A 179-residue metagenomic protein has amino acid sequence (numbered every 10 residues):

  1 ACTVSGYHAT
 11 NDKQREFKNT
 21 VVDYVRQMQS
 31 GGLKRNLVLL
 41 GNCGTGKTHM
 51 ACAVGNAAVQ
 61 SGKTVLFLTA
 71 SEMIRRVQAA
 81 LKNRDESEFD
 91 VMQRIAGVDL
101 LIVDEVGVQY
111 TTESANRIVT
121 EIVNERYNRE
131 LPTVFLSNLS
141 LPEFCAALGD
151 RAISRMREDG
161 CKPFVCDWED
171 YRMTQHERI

Functional and structural regions predicted by a protein language model:
A1-S5: Conserved ASCE P-loop NTPase core motifs with emphasis on AAA+ ATPases
G6-L37: Pre-Walker A (pre-P-loop) alpha-helix and adjacent loop at the N terminus of AAA/AAA+ ATPase modules, a conserved
Q14-V21, V59-G97: Short glycine-rich substrate-engagement loop in P-loop NTPases that contacts/grips substrate
G31-A51: Walker A/P-loop nucleotide-binding motif
K34-V38, T64-V65, L100, P132-V134: Residue-level preference for the first positions of well-ordered beta-strands
H49-K63: P-loop NTPase Walker A phosphate-binding motif
V59, M73-A80, V106-I179: Replace "adjacent to P-loop NTPase cores in ATP/GTP-dependent enzymes" with "adjacent to NTP-binding cores
